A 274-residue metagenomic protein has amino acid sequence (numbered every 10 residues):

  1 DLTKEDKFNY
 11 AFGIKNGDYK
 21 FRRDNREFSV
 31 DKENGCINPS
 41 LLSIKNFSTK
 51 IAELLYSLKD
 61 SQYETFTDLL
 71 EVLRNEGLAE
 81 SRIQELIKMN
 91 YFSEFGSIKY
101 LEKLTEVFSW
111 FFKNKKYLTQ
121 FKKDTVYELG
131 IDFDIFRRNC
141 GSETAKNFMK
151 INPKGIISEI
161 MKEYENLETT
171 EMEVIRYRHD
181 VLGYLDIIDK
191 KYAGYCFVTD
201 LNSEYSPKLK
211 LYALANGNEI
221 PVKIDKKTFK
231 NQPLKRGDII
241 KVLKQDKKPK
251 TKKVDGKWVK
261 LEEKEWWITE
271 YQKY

Functional and structural regions predicted by a protein language model:
D1-Y274: Noncatalytic, beta-rich nucleic-acid-contacting surfaces in large DNA/RNA-processing enzymes
